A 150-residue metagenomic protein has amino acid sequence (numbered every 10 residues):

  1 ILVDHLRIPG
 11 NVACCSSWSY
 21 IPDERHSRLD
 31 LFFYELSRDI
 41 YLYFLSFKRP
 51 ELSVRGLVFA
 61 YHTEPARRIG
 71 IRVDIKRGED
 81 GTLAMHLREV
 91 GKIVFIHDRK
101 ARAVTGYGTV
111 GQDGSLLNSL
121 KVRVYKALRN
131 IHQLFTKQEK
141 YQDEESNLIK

Functional and structural regions predicted by a protein language model:
I1-R28: Conserved donor NDP-sugar-binding/catalytic core segment of glycosyltransferases
I21-R28, Y41-A60: A recurrent flexible, glycine/aromatic-enriched loop bordering the glycosyltransferase active site that acts as
D39, D113-Q142: Catalytic core of nucleotide-sugar-dependent glycosyltransferases
V58, K76, I93-F95: A residue-level structural signature of the nucleotidyltransferase/glycosyltransferase Rossmann-like core
E64-R68, R102: Short, well-ordered alpha-helical scaffold segment located in the soluble/lumenal catalytic or ligand-binding core
K76-L83: Acidic donor-binding loop at a coil-to-helix junction in glycosyltransferase catalytic cores that engages
H86-R88: Hydrophobic residues within well-ordered alpha-helices
H97-S115: Active-site donor/metal-binding and catalytic loop motifs of nucleotide-sugar-dependent glycosylation enzymes
